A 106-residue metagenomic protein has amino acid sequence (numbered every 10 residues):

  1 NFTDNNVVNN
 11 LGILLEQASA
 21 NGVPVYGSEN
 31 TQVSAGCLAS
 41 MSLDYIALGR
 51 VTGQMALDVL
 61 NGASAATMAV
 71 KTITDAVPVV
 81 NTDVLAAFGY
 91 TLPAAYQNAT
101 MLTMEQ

Functional and structural regions predicted by a protein language model:
N1-Q106: Short hydrophobic alpha-helices and adjacent helix-cap/hinge residues
